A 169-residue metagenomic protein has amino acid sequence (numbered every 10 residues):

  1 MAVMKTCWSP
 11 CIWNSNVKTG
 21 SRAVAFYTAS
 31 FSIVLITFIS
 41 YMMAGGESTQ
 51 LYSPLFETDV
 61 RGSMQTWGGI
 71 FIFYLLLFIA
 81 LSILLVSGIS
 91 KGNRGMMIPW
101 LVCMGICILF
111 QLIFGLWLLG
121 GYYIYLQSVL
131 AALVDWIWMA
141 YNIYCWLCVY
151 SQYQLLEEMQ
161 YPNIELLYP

Functional and structural regions predicted by a protein language model:
M1-K91, G95-P169: Topology signature of small-to-medium multi-pass alpha-helical membrane proteins
